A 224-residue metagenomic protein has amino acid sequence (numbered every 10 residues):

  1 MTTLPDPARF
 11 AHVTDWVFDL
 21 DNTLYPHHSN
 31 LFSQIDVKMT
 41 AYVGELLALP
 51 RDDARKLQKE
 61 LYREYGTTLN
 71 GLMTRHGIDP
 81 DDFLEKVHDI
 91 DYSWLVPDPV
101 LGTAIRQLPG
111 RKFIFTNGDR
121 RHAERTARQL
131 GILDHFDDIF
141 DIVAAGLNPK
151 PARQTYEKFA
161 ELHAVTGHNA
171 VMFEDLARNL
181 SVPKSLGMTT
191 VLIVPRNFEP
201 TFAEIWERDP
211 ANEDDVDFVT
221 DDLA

Functional and structural regions predicted by a protein language model:
M1-V13, R106, D119-R120, E124-A224: Asp-based, Mg2+/Mn2+-dependent phosphohydrolase catalytic module
T3-F18, T23-G102, R121: N-terminal helical cap/lid subdomain that shapes the substrate entry/recognition surface in HAD-like hydrolases
P26, I114-T116, L192: Hydrophobic residues in well-ordered beta-strands that form the structural core
H28, L57-Q58, S93, R111-K112 (+2 more regions): A generic structural signal for short
I35, M39, V43, F115 (+2 more regions): Conserved short hydrophobic patches within well-ordered secondary structure
I78, G110, M188: Short phosphate-binding/catalytic loops that engage adenosine nucleotides
P97, F115, N148: Residue-level marker of regulatory loop/turn positions in helix-turn-helix DNA-binding domains and in histidine
P99, Q107-K112: Non-catalytic interaction surface on structured domains
